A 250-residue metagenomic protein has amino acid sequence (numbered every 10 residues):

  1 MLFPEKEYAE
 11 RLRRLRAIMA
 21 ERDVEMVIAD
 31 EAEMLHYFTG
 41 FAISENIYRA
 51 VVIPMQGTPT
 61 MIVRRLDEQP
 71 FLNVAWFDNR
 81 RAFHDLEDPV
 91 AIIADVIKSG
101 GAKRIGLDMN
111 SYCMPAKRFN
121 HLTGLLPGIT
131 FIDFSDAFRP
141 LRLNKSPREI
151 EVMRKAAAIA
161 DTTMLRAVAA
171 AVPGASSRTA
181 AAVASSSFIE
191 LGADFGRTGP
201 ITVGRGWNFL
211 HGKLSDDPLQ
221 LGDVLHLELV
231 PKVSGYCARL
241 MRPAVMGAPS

Functional and structural regions predicted by a protein language model:
M1-S250: Active-site neighborhoods and metal-handling regions in enzymes and metal-associated proteins
